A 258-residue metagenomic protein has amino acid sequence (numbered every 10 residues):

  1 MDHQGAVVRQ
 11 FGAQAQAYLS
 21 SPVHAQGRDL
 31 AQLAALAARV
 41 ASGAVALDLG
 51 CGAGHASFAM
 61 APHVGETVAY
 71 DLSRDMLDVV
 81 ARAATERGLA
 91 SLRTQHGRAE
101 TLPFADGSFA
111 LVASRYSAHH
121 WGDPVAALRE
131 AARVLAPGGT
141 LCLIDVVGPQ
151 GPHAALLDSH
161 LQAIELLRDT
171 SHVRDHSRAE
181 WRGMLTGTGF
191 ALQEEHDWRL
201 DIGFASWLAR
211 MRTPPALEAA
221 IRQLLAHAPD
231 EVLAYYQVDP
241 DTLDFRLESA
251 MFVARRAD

Functional and structural regions predicted by a protein language model:
M1-A41, H55-A59, M76-V79, S206-L208: Conserved class I S-adenosyl-L-methionine
L47-L49, A53-T101: Class I SAM-dependent methyltransferase SAM/SAH-binding core
A53, P124, T188, L192-D258: Conserved Class I S-adenosyl-L-methionine
A113: A conserved beta-strand element that flanks and buttresses the S-adenosyl-L-methionine
H119-H120: A short His-aromatic
V125-P137: A short glycine-rich, Lys/Arg-flanked "PGG" loop and its adjoining helix->strand segment in the class I
C142-E165: Conserved class I S-adenosyl-L-methionine
R174-T188: Short alpha-helix
